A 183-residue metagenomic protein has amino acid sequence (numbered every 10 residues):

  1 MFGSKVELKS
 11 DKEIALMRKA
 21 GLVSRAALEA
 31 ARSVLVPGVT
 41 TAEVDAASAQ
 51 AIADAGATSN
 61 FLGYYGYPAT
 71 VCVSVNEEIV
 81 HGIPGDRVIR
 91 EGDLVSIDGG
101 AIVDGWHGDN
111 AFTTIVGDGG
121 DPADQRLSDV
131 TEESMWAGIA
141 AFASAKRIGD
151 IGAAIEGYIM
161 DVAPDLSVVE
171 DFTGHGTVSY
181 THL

Functional and structural regions predicted by a protein language model:
M1-D54, I115-D150, E156-A163, V169-G174: Flexible, acidic/His-enriched mid-domain "rim/lid" segments that flank
F2-S10, I14, F61-A140, T173: Short, acidic (Asp/Glu-rich) active-site segment that either coordinates a divalent metal cofactor
T177: A domain-level signal for the structural core that forms small-molecule/cofactor-binding pockets and catalytic centers
T181-H182: Conserved small/polar residues in nucleotide/adenosyl-binding loops
